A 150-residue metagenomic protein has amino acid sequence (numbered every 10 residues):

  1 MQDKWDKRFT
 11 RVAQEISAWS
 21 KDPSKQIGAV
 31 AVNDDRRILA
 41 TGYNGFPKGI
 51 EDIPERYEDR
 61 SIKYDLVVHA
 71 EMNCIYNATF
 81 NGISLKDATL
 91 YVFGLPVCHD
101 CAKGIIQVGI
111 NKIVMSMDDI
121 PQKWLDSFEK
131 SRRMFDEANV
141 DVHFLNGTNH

Functional and structural regions predicted by a protein language model:
M1-H150: Zinc-dependent deaminase catalytic domain
